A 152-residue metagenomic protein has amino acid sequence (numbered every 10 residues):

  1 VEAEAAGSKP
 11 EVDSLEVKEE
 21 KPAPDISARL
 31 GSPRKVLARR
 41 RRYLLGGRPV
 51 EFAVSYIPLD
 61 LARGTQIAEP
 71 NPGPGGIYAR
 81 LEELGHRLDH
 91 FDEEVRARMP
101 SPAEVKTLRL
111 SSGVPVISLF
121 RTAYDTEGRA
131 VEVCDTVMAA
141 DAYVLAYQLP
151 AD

Functional and structural regions predicted by a protein language model:
V1-D152: All-alpha effector-binding/dimerization core of bacterial HTH-type transcriptional repressors
